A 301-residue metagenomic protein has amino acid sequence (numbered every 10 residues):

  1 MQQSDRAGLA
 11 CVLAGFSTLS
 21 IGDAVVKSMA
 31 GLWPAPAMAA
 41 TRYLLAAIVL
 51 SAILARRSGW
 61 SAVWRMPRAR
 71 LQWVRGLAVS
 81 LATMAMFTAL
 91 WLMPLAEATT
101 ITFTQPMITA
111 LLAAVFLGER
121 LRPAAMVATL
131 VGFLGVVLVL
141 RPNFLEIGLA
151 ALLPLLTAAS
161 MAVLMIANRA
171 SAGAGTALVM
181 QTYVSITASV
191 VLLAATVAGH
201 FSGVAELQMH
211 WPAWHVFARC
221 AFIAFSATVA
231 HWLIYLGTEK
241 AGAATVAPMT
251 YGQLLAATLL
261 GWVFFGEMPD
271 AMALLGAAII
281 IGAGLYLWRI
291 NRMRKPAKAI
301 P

Functional and structural regions predicted by a protein language model:
A7-G15, W60-A85, L149-T157, L207-V229: Loop-to-transmembrane-helix transition segments
K27, A35-P36, L50, E146-A205 (+2 more regions): Transmembrane alpha-helical segments that form core, pore/gating elements of small-molecule transporters/exporters
M29, M38, R42, A89-L90 (+9 more regions): Hydrophobic/aromatic residues within transmembrane alpha-helices of multi-pass small-molecule transporters
T41, T99-T104, S171-T187, T228-W262: Helix-helix packing/entry segments at the starts of transmembrane helices
L45-V49, I101-V115, L130, T187-V191 (+2 more regions): Alpha-helical transmembrane segments of compact multi-pass small-molecule transporters, enriched in specific families
A47-P67, L134-E146, S189-H215, L287 (+1 more regions): Membrane-interface helix-cap regions at the ends of transmembrane helices in multi-pass membrane proteins
T102, G118-L138, F144, G148-A151 (+1 more regions): Loop-to-transmembrane alpha-helix entry segments
Y251-P301: C-terminal-most transmembrane helix of multi-pass membrane proteins
